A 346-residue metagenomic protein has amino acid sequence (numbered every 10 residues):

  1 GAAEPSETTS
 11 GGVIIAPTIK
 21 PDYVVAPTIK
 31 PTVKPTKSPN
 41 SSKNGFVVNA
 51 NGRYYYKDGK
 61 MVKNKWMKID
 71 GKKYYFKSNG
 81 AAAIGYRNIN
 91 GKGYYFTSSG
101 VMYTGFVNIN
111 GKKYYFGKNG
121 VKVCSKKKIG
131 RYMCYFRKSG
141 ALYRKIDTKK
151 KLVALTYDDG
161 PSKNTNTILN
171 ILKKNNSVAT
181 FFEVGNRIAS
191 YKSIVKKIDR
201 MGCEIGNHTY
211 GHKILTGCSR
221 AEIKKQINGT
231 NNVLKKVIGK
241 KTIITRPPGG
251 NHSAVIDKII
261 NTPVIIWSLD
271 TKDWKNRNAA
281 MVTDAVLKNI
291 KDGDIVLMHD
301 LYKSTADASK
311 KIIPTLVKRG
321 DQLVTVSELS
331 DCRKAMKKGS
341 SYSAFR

Functional and structural regions predicted by a protein language model:
G1-T148: Extracellular adhesion/carbohydrate-binding repeat motifs centered on closely spaced tryptophans
F76, F96, A154, E204 (+1 more regions): Hydrophobic "anchor" residues on beta-strands that sit immediately upstream of conserved functional sites
G140-C218, E222, G229, V233-K236 (+4 more regions): Active-site beta->alpha N-cap acidic-glycine motif
Y157-D159, F182-N186, T209-Y210, R246-G250 (+3 more regions): Active-site-proximal beta-strand/loop segments in catalytic clefts of secreted hydrolases
K213-K240, G249-D292, T305-K311: Alpha-helical scaffold elements lining the catalytic groove of polysaccharide deacetylases
L287-S327: Catalytic grooves of carbohydrate-active enzymes
K318-R346: Low-complexity, Gly/Ser/Thr/Pro-rich intrinsically disordered linker/tail segments
